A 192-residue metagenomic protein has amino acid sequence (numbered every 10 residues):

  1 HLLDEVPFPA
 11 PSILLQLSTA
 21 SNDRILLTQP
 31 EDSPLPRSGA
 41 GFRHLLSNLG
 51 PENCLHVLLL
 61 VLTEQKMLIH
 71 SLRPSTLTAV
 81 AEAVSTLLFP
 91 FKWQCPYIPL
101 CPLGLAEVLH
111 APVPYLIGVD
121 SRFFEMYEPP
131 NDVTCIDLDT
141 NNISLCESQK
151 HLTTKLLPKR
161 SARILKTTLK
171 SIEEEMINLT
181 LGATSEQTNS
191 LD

Functional and structural regions predicted by a protein language model:
H1-S85, F89, P96-Y97, P112-C135 (+1 more regions): N-terminal uDENN/longin-like adaptor modules and analogous extended polar/low-complexity scaffolding regions in large
Q94-L109: Glycine-rich phosphate/pyrophosphate-binding loops and their adjacent beta-strand/loop elements at enzyme active sites
